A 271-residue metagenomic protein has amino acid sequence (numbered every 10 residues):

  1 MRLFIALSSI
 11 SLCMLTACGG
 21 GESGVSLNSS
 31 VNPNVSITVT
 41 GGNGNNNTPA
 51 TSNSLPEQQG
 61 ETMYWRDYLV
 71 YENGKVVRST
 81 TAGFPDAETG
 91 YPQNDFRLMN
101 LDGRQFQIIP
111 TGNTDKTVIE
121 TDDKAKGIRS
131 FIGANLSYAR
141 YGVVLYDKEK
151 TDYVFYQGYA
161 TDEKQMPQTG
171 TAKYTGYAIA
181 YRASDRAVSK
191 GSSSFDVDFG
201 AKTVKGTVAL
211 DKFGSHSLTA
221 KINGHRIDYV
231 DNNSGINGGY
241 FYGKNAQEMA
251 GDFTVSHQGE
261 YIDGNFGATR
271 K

Functional and structural regions predicted by a protein language model:
M1-I5: Positively charged n-region of N-terminal signal peptides that target proteins for export
M14-A17: C-terminal motif of bacterial Sec signal peptides marking the signal peptidase cleavage site
G19-K271: Mature soluble binding/inhibitory domains
